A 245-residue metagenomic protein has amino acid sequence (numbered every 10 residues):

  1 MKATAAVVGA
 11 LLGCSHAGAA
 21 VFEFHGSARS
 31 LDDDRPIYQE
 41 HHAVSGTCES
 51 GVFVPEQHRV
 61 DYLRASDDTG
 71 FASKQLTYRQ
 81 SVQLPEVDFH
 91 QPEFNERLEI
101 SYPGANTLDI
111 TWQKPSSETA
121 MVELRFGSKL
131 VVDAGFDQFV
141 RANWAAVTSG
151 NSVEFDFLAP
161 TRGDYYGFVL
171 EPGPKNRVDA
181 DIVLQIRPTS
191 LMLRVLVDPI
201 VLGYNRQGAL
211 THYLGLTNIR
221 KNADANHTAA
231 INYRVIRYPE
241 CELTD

Functional and structural regions predicted by a protein language model:
M1-G9: Sec-dependent signal peptide recognition, specifically the positively charged N-region followed immediately by
S15-A19: Sec/Tat signal peptide C-region and signal peptidase I cleavage site
A20-E23, A28-Q80, F89-N95, E99-G104 (+1 more regions): Acidic, serine/threonine-rich low-complexity disordered tracts
T69-W144: Contiguous hydrophobic, core-forming segments of folded domains
I110-D181, Q185: Solvent-exposed helix/loop surface patches that form functional interfaces
